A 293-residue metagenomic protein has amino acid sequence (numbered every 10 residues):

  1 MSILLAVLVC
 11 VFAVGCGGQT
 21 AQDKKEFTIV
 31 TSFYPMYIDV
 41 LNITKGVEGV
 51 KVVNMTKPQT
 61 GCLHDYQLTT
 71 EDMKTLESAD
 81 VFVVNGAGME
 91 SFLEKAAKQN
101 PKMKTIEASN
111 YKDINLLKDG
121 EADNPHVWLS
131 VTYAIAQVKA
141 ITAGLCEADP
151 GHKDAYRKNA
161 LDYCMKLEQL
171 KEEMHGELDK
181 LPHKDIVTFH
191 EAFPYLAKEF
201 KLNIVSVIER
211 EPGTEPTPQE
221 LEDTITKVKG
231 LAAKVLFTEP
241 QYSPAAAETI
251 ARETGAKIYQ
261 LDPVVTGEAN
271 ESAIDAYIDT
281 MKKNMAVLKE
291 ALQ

Functional and structural regions predicted by a protein language model:
M1-Q19: Sec-dependent N-terminal signal peptides of Gram-positive bacterial secreted proteins and lipoproteins
C16-Q293: Extracytoplasmic metal-acquisition and chelation regions
